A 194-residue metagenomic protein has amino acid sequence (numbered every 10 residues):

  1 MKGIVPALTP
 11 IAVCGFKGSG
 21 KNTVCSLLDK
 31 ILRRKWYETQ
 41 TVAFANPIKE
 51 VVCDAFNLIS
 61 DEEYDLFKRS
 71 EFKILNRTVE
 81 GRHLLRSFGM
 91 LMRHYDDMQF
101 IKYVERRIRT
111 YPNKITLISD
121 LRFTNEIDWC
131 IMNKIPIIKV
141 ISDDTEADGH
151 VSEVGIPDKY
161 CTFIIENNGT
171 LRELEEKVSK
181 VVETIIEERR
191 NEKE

Functional and structural regions predicted by a protein language model:
M1-A12: Extreme N-terminal, non-catalytic leader segments that precede Walker-type/kinase nucleotide-binding cores
V13, I118: Hydrophobic anchor at the beta1->P-loop junction of P-loop NTPases
C14-K17, Q99, V104, T124-N133 (+1 more regions): Small-molecule kinase domains that catalyze NTP-dependent phosphoryl transfer to phosphate-bearing small molecules
K21: Conserved lysine of the Walker
V24: Hydrophobic positions on the alpha1 helix immediately C-terminal to the Walker A/P-loop
K30-Q40: Post-Walker A helix-loop "phosphate-sensing" segment adjacent to the P-loop in P-loop NTPases
F44-K114: ATP-dependent small-molecule kinase phosphotransfer cores that center on conserved nucleotide phosphate-binding segments
T110-T116, I185, R189: Glycine-rich phosphate-binding loop signature in dinucleotide/nucleotide-binding domains
